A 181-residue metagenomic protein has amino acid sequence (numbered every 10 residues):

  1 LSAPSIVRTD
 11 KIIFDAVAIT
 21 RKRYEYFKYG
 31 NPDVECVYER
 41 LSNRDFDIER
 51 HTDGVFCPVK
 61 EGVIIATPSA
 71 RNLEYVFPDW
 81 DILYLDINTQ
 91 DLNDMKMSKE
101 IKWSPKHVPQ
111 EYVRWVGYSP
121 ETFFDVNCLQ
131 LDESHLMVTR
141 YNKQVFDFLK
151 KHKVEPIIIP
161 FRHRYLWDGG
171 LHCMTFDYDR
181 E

Functional and structural regions predicted by a protein language model:
L1-E181: The feature marks the mature, well-folded catalytic cores of soluble enzymes
